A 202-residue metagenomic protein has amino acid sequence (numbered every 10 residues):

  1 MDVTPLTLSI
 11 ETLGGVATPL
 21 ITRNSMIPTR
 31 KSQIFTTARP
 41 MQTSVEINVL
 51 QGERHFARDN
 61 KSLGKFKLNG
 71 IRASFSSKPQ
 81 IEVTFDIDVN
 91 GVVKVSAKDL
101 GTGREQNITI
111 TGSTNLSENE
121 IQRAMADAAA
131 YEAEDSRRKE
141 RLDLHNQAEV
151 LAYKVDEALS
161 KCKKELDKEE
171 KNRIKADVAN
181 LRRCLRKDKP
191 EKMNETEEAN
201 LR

Functional and structural regions predicted by a protein language model:
M1-R202: PAZ/PAZ-like end-binding module
